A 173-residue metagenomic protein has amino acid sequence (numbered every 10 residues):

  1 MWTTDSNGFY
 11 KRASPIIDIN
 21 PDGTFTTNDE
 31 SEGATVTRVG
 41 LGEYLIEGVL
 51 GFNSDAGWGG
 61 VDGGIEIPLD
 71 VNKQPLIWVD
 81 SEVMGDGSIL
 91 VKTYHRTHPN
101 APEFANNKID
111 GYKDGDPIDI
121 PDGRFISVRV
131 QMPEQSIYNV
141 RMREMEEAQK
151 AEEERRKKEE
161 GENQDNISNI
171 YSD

Functional and structural regions predicted by a protein language model:
M1-W78, E82-S88, T97-N100, N107-D173: Extracellular receptor-binding modules and their adjoining Ser/Thr/Gly/Asp/Asn-rich linkers
